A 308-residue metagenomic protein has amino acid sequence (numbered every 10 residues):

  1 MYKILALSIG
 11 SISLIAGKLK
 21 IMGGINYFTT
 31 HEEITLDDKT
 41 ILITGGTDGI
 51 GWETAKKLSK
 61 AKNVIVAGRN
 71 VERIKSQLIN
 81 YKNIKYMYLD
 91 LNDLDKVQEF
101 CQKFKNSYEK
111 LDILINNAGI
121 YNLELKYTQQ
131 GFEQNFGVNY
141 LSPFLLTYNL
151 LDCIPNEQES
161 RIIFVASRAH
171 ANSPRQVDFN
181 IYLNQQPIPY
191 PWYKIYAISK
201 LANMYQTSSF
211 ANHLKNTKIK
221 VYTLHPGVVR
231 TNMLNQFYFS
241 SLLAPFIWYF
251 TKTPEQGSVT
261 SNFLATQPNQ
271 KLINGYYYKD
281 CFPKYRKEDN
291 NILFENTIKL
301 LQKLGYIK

Functional and structural regions predicted by a protein language model:
I4, S8-I15, L19-F237, K299-K308: Rossmann-fold NAD(P)H-dependent dehydrogenase/reductase core
T30, G68, L201, K218 (+4 more regions): A generic "functional-site adjacency" signal
G45, N80, R286-K287, L293: Intrinsic disorder/low-complexity signature
V97, P245-E288, E295, K299: C-terminal helical subdomain
S241-L242: Solvent-exposed, glycine/polar-rich loop segments of beta-barrel outer-membrane systems
